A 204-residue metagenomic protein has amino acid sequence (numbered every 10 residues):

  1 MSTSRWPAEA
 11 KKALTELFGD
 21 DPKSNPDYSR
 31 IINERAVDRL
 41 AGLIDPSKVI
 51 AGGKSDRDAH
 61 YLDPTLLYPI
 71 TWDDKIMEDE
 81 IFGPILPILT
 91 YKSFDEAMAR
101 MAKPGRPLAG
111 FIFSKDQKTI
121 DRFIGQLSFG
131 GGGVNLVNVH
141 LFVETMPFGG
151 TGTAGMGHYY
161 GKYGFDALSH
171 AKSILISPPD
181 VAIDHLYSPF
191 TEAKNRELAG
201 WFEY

Functional and structural regions predicted by a protein language model:
M1, R5, T15, Y61-Y204: Conserved C-terminal structural/oligomerization subdomain of aldehyde/semialdehyde dehydrogenase
K11-G42, K54-Y61, E78-G83, E144-T145 (+1 more regions): Flexible, acidic loop-helix segments that line cofactor/substrate-binding pockets
G42-K48: Basic phosphate/pyrophosphate-binding loop/patch that engages nucleotide-derived ligands
K48-D56, P69: Conserved small-domain helix->loop->beta segment predominantly found in fold-type I
